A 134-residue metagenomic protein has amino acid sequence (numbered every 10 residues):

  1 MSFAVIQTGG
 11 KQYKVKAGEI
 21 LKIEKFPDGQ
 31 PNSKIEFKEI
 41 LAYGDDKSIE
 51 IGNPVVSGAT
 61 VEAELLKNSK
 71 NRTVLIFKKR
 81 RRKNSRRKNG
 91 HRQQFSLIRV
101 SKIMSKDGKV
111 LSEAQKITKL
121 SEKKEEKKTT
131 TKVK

Functional and structural regions predicted by a protein language model:
S2-G9, K14-K124: Structured, basic alpha/beta domains of bacterial-type, RNA-associated proteins
K128-K134: Short acidic DE-rich linear segments
